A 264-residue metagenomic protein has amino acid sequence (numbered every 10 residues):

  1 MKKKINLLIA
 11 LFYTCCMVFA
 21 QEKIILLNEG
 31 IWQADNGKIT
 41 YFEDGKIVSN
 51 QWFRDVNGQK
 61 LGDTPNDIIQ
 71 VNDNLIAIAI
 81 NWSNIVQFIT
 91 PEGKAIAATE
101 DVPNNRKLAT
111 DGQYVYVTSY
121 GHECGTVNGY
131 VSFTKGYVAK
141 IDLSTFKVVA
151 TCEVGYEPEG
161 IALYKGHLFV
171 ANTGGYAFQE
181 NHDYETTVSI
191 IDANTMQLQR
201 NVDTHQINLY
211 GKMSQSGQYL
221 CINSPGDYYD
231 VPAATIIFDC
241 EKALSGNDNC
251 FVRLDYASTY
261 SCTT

Functional and structural regions predicted by a protein language model:
M1-K23: Bacterial Sec-dependent N-terminal signal peptides
A20-K46: An edge-strand/N-cap motif at the start of beta-rich repeat modules
Q21-E22, D73-N74, G112-Q113, K165-H167 (+1 more regions): Short coil/turn segments that connect the beta-strands within blades of beta-propeller domains
L26-L27, I78, V117-T118, V170-A171 (+1 more regions): Residue position within the beta-strands of beta-propeller blades
I31-D35, A79-W82, E123-G136, A177-T186 (+1 more regions): Short, solvent-exposed loop/turn segments at conserved positions within beta-propeller repeat blades
I39-F42, S132-L143, D183-A193, A233-E241: Beta-propeller blade signature
I47-K60, G93-E100, F146-C152, Q197-T204 (+1 more regions): A short beta-strand motif characteristic of beta-propeller blades
K60-I69, P103-G112, Y156-K165, T204-S216 (+1 more regions): Repeated scaffold domains used in trafficking and secretory/extracellular systems, primarily beta-propellers
